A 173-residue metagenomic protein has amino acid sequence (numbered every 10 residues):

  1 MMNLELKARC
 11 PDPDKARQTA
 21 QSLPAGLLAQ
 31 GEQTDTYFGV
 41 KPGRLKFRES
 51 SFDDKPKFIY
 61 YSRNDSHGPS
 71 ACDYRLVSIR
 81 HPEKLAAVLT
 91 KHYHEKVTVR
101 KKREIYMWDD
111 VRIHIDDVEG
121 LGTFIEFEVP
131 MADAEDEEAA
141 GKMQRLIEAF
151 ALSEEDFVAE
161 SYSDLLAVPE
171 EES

Functional and structural regions predicted by a protein language model:
M1-D110, F150-S173: N-terminal strand-loop-strand beta-hairpin
H67-D73, I125-E126, D136-E138: A short, polar/proline- and glycine-enriched secondary-structure boundary/capping micro-motif
E95, R100-D136: Conserved, surface-exposed functional patches that form binding/active-site neighborhoods
D133-V158: Mixed-charge, glycine-accented linear interaction segment located at domain edges/termini
